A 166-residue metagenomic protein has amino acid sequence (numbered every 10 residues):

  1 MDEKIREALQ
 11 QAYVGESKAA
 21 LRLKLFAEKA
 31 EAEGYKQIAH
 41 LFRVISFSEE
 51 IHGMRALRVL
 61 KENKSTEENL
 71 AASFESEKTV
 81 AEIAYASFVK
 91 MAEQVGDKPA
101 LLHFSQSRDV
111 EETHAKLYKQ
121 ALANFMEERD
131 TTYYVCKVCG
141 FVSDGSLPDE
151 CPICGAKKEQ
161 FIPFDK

Functional and structural regions predicted by a protein language model:
M1-K166: Non-heme di-metal
